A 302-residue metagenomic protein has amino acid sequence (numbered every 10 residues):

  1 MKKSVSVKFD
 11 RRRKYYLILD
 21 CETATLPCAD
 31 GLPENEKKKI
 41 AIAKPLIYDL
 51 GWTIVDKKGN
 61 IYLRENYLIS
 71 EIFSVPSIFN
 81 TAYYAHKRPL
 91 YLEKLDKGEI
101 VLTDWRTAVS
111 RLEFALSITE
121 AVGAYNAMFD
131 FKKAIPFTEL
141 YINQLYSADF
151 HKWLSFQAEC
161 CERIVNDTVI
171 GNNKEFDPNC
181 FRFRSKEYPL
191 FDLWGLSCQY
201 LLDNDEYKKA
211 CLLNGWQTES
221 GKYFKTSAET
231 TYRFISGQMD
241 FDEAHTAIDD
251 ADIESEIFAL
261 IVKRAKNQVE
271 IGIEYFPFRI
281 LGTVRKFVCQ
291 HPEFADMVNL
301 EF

Functional and structural regions predicted by a protein language model:
K2-E139, I170: Conserved non-catalytic scaffold segment of RNase H-like nuclease domains
K2-K8, L212-Y223, F234-I235, I248-F302: Acidic two-metal-ion nuclease catalytic site recognized across multiple nuclease folds, prominently DnaQ/RNase D-T
V7, I18, T23-A29, I42 (+6 more regions): Short, charged/polar N-terminal "headpieces" of proteins
C28-D30, A134, Y200-D203, F258: Short, function-defining helix-loop hinge/capping sites that tune catalysis or transport
S74-E93, D167, G171-F181, E187-A251 (+1 more regions): Active-site-proximal helix-loop-helix substrate-binding element of RNase H-like nuclease domains
L95-V101, L145, Q238-A244, Q268: Short, polar/flexible loop-turn hinges at active-site or ligand-entry regions and domain interfaces
I142-S185: Short mixed-charge
